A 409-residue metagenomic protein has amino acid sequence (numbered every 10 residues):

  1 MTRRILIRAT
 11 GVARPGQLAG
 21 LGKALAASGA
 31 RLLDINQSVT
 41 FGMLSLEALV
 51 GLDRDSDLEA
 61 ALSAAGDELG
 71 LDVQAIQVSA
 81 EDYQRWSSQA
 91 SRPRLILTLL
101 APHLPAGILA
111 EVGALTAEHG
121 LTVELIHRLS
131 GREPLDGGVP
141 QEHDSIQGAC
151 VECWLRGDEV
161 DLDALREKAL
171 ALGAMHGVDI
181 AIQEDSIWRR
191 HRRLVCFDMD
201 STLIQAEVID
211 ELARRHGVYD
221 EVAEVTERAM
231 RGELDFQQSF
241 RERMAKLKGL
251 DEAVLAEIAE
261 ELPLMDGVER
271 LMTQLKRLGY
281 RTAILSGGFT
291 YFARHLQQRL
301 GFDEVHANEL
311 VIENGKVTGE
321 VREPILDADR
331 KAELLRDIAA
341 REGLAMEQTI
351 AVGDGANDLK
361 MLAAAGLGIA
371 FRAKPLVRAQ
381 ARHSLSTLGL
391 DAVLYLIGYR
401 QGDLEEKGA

Functional and structural regions predicted by a protein language model:
M1-R192: A conserved regulatory-domain signal marking ACT and ACT-like small-molecule sensing domains and adjacent regulatory
G16, G20, D53, D57 (+9 more regions): Conserved active-site and cofactor/substrate-binding residues in soluble primary-metabolism enzymes
Q17, L203-A206, D358-M361: Short glycine/serine/threonine-rich phosphate/pyrophosphate-binding segments that cradle anionic phosphate groups
A19, K23, L33, A60 (+12 more regions): Solvent-exposed alpha-helical segments within well-ordered globular domains of core cellular machineries
D82-S87, E184-R193, T226-E252, K316 (+1 more regions): Long, charged amphipathic helices and adjacent flexible linkers at domain junctions
I187-Q237: Active-site neighborhood of HAD-like aspartate-dependent phosphohydrolases
G249-L367, F371-A409: C-terminal cap/substrate-recognition subdomain and adjoining C-terminal extension of metal-dependent phosphatase-like
